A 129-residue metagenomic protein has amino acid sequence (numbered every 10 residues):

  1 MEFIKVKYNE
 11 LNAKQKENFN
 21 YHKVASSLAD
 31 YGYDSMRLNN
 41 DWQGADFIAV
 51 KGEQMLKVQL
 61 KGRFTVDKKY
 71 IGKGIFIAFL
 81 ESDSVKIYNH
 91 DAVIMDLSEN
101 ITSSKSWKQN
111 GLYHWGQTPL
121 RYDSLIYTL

Functional and structural regions predicted by a protein language model:
M1-Q43, A49-L129: Mixed-charge (Asp/Glu-Lys/Arg
